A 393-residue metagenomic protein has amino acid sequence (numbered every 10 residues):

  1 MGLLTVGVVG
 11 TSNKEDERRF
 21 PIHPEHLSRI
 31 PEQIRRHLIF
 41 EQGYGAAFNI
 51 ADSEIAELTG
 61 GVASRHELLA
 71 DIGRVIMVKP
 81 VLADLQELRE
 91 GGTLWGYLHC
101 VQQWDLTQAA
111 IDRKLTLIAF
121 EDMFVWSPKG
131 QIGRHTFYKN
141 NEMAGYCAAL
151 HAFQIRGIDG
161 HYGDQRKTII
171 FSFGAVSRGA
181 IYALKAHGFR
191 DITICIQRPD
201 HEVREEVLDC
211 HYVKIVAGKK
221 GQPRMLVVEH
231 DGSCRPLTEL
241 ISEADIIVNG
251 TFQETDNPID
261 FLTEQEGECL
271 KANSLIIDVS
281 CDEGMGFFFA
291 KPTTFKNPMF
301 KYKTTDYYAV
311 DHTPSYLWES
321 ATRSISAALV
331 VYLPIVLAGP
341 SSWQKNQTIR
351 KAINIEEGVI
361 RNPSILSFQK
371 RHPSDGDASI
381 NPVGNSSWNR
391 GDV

Functional and structural regions predicted by a protein language model:
G2, E121-D122, S127-Y162, L275 (+1 more regions): Adenosine-phosphate binding glycine-rich loop
G10, K14-E41, G45, L150-N249: Glycine-rich phosphate/diphosphate-binding loop of Rossmann-like nucleotide-binding domains
L38-G61: N-terminal beta-loop-helix "entrance" segment that forms/cooperates in small-molecule cofactor or anionic ligand
G60-E67, I118, M225-G232: Short acidic-hydrophobic, aromatic-tinged amphipathic segments that line or gate anion-handling sites
L69-D71, E90, S242-E243, A272: Alpha-helix C-terminal capping/helix-to-coil transition sites in glycosyltransferase folds
A70-A148, F153: Phosphate/diphosphate ligand-binding glycine-rich loop within oxidoreductases
K79-P80, L98-H99, T251-T255, S280-C281 (+1 more regions): Short glycine-/small-residue-rich Rossmann-like dinucleotide-binding loops
H201, E205-K303: Rossmann-like adenosine-cofactor binding region
